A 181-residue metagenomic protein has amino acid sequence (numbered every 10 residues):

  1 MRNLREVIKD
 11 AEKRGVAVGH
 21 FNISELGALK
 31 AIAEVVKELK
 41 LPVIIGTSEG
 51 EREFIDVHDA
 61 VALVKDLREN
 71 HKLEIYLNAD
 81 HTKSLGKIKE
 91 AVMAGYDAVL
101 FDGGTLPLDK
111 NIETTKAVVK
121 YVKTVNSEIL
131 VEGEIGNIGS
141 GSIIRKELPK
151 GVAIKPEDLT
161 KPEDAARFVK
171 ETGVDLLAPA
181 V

Functional and structural regions predicted by a protein language model:
R2-R14, S24-E51, H58-Y76, H81-V181: Alpha/beta enzyme core
H20: Active-site regions of oxyanion-processing enzymes, predominantly non-cytosolic
